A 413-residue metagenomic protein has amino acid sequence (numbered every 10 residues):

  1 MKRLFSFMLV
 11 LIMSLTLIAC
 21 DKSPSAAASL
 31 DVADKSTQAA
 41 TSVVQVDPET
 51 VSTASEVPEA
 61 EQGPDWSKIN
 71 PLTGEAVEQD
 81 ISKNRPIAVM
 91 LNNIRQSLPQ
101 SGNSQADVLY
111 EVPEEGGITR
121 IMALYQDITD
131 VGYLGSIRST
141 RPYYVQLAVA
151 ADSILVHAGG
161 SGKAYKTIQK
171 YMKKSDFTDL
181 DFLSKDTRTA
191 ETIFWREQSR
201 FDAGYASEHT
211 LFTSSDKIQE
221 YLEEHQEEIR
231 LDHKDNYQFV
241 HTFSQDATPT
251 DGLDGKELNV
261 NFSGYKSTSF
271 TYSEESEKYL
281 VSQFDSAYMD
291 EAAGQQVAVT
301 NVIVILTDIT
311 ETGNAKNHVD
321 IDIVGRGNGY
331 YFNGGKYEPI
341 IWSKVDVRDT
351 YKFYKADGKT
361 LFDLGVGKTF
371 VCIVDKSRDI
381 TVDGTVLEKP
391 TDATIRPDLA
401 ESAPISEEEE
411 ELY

Functional and structural regions predicted by a protein language model:
K2-V10: Sec-dependent signal peptide recognition, specifically the positively charged N-region followed immediately by
T16-A19: C-terminal motif of bacterial Sec signal peptides marking the signal peptidase cleavage site
D21-S23: Bacterial signal peptide processing site
A28-S52: Post-signal peptide N-terminal segment of mature Sec-exported envelope proteins
L30, V51-Y110, E115-Y413: A surface/extracellular/periplasmic glyco- and lipid-processing/surface-interacting theme
